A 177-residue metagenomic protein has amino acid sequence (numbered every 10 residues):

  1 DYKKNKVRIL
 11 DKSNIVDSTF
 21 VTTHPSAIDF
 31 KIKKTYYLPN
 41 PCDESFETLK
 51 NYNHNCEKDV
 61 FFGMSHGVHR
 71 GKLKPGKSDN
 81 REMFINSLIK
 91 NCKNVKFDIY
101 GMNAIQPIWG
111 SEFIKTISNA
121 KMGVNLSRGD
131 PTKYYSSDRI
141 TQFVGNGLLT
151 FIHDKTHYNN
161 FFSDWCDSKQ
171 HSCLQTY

Functional and structural regions predicted by a protein language model:
K3-W165: Nucleotide-sugar donor-binding catalytic core of glycosyltransferases
N159-Y177: Change "using UDP/GDP/dTDP sugars" to "using nucleotide sugars
